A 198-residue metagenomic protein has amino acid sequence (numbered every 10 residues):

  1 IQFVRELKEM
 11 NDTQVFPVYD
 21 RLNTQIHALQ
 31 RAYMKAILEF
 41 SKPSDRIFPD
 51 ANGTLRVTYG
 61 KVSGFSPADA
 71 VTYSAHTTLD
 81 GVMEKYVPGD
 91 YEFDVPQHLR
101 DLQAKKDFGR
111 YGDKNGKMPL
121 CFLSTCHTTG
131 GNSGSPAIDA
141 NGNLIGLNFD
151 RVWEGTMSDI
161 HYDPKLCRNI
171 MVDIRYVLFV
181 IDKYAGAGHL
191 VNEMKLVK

Functional and structural regions predicted by a protein language model:
I1-K198: Terminal presequence/propeptide segments associated with secretion/organelle targeting and zymogen/polyprotein
